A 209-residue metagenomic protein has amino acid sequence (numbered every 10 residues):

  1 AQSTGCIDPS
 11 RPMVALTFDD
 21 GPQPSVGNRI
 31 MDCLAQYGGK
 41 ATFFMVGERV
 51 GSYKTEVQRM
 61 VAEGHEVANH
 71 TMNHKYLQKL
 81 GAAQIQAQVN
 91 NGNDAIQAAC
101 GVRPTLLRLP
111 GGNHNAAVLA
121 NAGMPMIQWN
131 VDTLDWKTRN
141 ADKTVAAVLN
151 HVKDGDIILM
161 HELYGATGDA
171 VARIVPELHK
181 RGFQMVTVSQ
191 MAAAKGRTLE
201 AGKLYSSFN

Functional and structural regions predicted by a protein language model:
A1-L80, Q84-A98, V102, A193: Active-site beta->alpha N-cap acidic-glycine motif
A1-T4, Y205-N209: N-terminal secretory targeting signals
R29, G51-S52, M72-S206: Catalytic domains of cell-wall/extracellular-matrix polysaccharide-remodeling enzymes, centered on de-N-acetylation
